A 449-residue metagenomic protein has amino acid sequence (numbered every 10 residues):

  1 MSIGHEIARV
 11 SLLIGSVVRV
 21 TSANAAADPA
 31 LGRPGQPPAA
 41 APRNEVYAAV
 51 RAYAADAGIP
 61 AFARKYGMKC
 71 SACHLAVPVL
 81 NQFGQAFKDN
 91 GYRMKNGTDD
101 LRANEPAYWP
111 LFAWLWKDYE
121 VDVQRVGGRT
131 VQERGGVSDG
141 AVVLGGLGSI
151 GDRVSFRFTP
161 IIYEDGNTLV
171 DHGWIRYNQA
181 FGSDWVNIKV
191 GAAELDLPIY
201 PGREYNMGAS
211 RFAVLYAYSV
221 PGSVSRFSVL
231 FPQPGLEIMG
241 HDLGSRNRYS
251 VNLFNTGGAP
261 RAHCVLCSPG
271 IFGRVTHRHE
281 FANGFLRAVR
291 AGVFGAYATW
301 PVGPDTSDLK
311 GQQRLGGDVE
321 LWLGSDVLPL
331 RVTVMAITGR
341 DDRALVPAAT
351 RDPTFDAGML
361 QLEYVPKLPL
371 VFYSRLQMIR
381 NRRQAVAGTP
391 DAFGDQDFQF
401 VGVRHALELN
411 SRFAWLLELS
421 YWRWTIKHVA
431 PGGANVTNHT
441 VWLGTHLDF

Functional and structural regions predicted by a protein language model:
M1-I3, I7-D56, V79-W116, H241-G244 (+2 more regions): Post-cleavage N-terminal segment of exported redox proteins
G67-V77: The canonical Cys-X-X-Cys-His
K69, L407, N435-F449: Outer-membrane beta-barrel "beta-signal"
P78-F83, W109-V121, Q132-A259, V265-F272 (+5 more regions): Outer membrane beta-barrel
D100-R102, I150-D152, Y177-F181, G240-G244 (+8 more regions): Outer-membrane beta-barrel proteins
D118-Q124, I161-D165, L195-I199, F254-A262 (+5 more regions): Sequence/structural signature of outer-membrane beta-barrel proteins
V131-G136, Y163-L169, R226-S228, H263-S268 (+4 more regions): Replace "Gram-negative outer membrane beta-barrel proteins" with "bacterial and organellar outer membrane beta-barrel
G284-Q399: Detector for outer-membrane/organellar transmembrane beta-barrel domains, recognizing the amphipathic beta-strand
